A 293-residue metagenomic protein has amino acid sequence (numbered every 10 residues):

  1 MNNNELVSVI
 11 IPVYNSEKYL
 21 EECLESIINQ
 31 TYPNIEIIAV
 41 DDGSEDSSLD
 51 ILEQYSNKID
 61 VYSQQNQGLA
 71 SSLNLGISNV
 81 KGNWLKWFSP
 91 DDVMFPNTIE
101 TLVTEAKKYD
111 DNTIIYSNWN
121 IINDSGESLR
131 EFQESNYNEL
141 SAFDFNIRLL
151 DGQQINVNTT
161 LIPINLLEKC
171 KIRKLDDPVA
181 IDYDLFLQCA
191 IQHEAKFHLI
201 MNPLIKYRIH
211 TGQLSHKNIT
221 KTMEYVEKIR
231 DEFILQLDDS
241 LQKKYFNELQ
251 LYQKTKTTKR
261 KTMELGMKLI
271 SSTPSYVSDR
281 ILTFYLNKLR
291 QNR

Functional and structural regions predicted by a protein language model:
M1-I28: N-proximal low-complexity "stem/linker" segments adjacent to membrane-targeting elements
K18-E21, S44-Q54, V93, N97: Acidic helix N-cap motif at the loop->helix transition within catalytic regions of sugar-transfer enzymes
S26, D41-D50, Q67, S89: A conserved acidic beta->alpha catalytic loop
Q64-V80, T101: Glycine-rich, basic loop-to-helix element that forms the pyrophosphate-binding segment of sugar-nucleotide handling
S78, Y137-K221, Y225-V226: Conserved nucleotide-sugar donor-binding catalytic segment
L85: Short aromatic/hydrophobic "clamp" motif used to bind/position activated sugar donors
N97-R130: Conserved donor NDP-sugar-binding/catalytic core segment of glycosyltransferases
D177, D184, I191, F197 (+1 more regions): C-terminal subregions of glycosyltransferases and related glycan-biosynthesis enzymes
